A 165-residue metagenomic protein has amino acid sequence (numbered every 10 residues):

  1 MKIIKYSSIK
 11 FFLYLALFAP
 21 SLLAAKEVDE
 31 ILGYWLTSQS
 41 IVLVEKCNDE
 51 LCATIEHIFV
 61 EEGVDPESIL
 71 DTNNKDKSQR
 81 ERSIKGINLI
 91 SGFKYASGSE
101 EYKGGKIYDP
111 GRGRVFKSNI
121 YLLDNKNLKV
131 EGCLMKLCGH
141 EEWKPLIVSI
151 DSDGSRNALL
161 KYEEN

Functional and structural regions predicted by a protein language model:
K2-F12: Bacterial N-terminal signal peptides that target proteins for export
K10-P20: Bacterial N-terminal signal peptides
L23-Y34: N-terminal helix-cap/turn-to-beta initiation motif at the start of protein domains
W35-L36, G104-P110, V130-C133: Short beta-strand segments that buttress and anchor functional surface loops
L36-S78, N88, K94-Y95, Y162: Short, solvent-exposed loop/hinge segments that bridge or flank secondary-structure elements
N48, I55-H57, I120-L122, G132-M135 (+1 more regions): A mature extracytoplasmic/lumenal domain signature
N88-N119: Mid-chain, well-packed structural core segment of small domains
L134-N165: Edge beta-strand at a domain terminus
